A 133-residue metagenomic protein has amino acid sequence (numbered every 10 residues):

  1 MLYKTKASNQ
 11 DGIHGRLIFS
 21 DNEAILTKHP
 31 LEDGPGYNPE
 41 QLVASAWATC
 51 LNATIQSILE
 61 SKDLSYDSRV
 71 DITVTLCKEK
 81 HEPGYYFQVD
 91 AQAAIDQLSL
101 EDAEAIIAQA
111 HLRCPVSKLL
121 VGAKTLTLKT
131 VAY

Functional and structural regions predicted by a protein language model:
M1-S45, N52-Y133: Extended beta-strand/beta-hairpin segments
